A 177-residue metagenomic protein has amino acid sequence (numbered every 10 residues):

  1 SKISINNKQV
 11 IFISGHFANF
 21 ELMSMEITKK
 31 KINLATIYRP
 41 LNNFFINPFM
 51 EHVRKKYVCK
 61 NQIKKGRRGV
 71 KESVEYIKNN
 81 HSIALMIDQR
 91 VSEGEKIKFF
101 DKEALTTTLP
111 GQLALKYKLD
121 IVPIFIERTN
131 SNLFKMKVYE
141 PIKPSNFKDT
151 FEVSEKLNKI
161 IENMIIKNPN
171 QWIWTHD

Functional and structural regions predicted by a protein language model:
S1-K2, I46: Accessible peptide chain termini
K2-N6, K29, N33, R67-D177: Non-catalytic C-terminal accessory region of glycerolipid acyltransferases and related lyso-lipid remodeling enzymes
K8-G66, S92-K96, K102-E103: Catalytic core of membrane glycerolipid acyltransferases/transacylases, capturing the structured, soluble-facing
